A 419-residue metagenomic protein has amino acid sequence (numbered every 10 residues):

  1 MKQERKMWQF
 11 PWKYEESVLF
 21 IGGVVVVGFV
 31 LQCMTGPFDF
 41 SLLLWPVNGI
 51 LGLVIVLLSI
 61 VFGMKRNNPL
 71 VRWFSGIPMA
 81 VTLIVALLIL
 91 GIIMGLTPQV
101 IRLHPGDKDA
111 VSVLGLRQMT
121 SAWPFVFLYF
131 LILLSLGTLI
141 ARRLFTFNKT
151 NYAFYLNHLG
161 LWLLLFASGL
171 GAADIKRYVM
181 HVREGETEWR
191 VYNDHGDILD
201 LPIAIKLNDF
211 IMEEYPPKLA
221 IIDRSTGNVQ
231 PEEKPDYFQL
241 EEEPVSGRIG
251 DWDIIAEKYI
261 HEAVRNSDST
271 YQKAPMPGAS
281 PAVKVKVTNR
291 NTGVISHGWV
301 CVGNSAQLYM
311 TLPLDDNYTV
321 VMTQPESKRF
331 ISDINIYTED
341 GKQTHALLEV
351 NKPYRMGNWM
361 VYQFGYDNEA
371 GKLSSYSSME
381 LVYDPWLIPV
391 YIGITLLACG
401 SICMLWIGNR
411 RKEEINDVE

Functional and structural regions predicted by a protein language model:
M1-E419: Solvent-exposed, non-transmembrane regions of integral membrane proteins
